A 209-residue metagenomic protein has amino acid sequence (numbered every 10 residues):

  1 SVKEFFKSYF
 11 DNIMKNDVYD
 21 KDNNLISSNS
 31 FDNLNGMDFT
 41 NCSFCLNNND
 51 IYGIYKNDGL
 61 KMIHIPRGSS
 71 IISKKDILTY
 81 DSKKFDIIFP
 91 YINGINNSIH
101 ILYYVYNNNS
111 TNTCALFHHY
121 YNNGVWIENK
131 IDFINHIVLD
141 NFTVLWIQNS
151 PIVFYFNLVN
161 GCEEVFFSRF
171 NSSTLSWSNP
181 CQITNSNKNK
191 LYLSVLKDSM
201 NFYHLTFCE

Functional and structural regions predicted by a protein language model:
S1-E209: Extracellular, repeat-based ectodomains that mediate carbohydrate processing or recognition
